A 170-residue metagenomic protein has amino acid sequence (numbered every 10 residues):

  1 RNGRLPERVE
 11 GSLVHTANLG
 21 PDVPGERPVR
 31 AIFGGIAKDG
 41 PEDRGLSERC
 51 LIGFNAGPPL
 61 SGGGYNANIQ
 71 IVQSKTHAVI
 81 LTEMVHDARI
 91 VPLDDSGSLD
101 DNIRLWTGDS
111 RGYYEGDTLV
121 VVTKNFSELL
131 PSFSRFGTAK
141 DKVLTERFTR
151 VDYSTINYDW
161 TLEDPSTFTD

Functional and structural regions predicted by a protein language model:
R1-D170: PEST-like low-complexity, intrinsically disordered acidic/proline/serine-rich tracts that flank trafficking/processing
